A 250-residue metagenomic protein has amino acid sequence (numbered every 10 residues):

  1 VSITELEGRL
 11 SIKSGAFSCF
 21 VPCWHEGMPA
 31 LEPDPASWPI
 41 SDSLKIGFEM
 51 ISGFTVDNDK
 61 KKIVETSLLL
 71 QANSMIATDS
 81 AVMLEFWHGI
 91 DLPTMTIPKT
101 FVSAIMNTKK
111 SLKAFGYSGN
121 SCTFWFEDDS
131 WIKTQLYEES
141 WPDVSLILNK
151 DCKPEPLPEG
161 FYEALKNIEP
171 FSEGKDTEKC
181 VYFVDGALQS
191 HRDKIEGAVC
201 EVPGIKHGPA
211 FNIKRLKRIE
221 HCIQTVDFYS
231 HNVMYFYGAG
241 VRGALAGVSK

Functional and structural regions predicted by a protein language model:
V1-K250: Structural preference for solvent-exposed beta-strand-turn elements and adjacent flexible terminal/loop segments within
